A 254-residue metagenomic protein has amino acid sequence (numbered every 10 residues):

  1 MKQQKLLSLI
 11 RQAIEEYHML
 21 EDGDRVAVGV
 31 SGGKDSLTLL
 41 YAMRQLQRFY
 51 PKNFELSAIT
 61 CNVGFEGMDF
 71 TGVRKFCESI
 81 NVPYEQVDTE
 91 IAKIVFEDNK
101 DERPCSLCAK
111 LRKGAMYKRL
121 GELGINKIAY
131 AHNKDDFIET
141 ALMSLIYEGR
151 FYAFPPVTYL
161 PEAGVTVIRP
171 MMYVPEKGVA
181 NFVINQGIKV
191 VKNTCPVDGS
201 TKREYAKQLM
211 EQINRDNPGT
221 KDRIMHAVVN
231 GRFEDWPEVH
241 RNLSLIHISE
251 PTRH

Functional and structural regions predicted by a protein language model:
M1-A141, Y147-R150, K177-N185: ATP-dependent adenylation/nucleotidyltransferase module used to activate substrates
Q3, A109, G199-K202, A206 (+2 more regions): Generic structural signal for well-ordered, non-membrane alpha-helical segments in soluble metabolic enzymes
M19, G199, N214-P218, F233: Alpha-helix boundary/capping and short turn/kink residues
L56, D135-R215: Catalytic subdomain that performs nucleotidyl-dependent activation
M68, V95-D98, K202-E204, F233-W236: Short, solvent-exposed polar/charged micro-motifs at secondary-structure junctions
A109-G121, V157-A163, M210, N214-V229: Short, basic, helix/turn surface patches
G219-L245: A short, charged, Gly/Pro-tolerant segment at domain boundaries
I246-H254: Conserved small/polar residues in nucleotide/adenosyl-binding loops
